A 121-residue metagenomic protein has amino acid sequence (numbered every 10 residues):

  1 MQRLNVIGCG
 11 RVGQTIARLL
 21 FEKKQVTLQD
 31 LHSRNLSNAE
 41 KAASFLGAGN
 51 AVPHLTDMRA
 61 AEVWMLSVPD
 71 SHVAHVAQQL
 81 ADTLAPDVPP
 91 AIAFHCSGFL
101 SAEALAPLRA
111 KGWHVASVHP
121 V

Functional and structural regions predicted by a protein language model:
M1-P53: NAD(P)+-binding Rossmann beta1-loop-alpha1 motif at the extreme N-terminus of oxidoreductases
L46-V121: Rossmann-like NAD(P)(H) cofactor-binding subdomain of soluble oxidoreductases
